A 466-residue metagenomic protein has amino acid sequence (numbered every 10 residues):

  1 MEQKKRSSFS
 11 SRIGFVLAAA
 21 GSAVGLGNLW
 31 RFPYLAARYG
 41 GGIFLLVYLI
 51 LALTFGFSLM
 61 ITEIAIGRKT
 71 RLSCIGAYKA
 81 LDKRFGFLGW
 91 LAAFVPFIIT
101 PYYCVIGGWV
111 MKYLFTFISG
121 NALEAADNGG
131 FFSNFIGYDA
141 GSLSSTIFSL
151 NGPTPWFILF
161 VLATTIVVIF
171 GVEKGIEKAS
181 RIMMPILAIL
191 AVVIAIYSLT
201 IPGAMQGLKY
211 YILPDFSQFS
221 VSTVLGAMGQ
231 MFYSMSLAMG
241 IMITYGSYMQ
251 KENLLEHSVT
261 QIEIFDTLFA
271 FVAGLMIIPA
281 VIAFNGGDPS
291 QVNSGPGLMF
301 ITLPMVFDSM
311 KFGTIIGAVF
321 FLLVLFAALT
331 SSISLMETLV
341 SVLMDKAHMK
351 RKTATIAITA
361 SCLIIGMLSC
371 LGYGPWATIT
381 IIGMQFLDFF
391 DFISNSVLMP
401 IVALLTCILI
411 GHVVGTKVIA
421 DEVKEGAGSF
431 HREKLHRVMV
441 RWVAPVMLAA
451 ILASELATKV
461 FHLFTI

Functional and structural regions predicted by a protein language model:
M1-W30, L59-I64, R68-A80, R84-W90 (+2 more regions): Membrane-interface "cap" regions at the ends of multi-pass membrane proteins
E2-F9, I13, E177, R181-L329 (+2 more regions): Membrane-embedded translocation segments of transport machinery
Q3-R6, Y34-Y39, K69-L91, V105-I169 (+6 more regions): Inter-helical loop and helix-membrane interface segments of multi-pass membrane transporters/permeases
S8, G14, T154, F265-F271 (+4 more regions): Loop-to-transmembrane helix boundary motifs in multi-pass membrane proteins
S11-L51, G246, H257-T260, I264-T267 (+1 more regions): Transmembrane helix-boundary motif of multi-pass solute transporters/channels
G14-F15, A19-A20, L49, W90-A93 (+7 more regions): Transmembrane alpha-helical segments of multi-pass small-molecule transport proteins
A36-T62, L88, G152, L398-P400: Extracellular loop-to-transmembrane helix junctions
A347-T359, D391-L448: C-terminal membrane-solvent junction of multi-pass transporters and transport-like membrane proteins
